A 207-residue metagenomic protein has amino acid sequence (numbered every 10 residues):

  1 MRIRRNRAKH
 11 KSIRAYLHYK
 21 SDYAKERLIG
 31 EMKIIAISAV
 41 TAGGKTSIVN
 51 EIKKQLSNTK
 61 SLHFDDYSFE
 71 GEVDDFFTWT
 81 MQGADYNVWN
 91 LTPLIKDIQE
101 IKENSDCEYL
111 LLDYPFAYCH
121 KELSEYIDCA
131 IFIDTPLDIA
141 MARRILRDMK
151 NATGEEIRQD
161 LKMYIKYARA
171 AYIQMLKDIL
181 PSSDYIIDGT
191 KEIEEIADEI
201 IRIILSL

Functional and structural regions predicted by a protein language model:
S38: Residues at the beta-strand->loop junction immediately N-terminal to the Walker
T41: The conserved Walker
K45: Conserved lysine of the Walker
I48: Hydrophobic positions on the alpha1 helix immediately C-terminal to the Walker A/P-loop
T59-E72: Short beta-strand-centered segment that lines the nucleotide-binding/catalytic pocket of NTP-utilizing
D74-L110: Conserved nucleotide-sensing/catalytic segment adjacent to the nucleotide-binding pocket in NTP-handling enzymes
Y126-I145: Conserved phosphate-donor/acceptor-positioning beta-strand/loop module used by diverse small-molecule
G154-E199: Small-molecule kinase domains that catalyze NTP-dependent phosphoryl transfer to phosphate-bearing small molecules
